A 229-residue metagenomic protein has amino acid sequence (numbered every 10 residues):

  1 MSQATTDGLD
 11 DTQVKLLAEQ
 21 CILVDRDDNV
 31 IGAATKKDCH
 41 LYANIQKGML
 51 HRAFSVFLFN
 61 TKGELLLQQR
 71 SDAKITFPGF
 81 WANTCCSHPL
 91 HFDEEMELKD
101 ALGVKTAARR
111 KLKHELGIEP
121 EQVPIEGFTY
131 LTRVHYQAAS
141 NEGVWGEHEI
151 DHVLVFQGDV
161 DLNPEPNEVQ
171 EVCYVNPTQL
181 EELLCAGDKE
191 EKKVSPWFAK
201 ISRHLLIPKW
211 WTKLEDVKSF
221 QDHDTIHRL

Functional and structural regions predicted by a protein language model:
M1-L23: Alpha-helical and coiled-coil interaction segments, frequently adjacent to or embedded within charge-biased
M1-T5, C85, T129-L229: Nudix hydrolase/Nudix homology domain
D11-Q13, I45-G48, V144-W145: Short Gly/Pro-enriched turn/cap motifs at secondary-structure boundaries
A18-Q20, A53-F54, G103, Q170: Short loop/turn microsegments at loop-to-beta-strand junctions
V24-D25, F59: Hydrophobic alpha-helical segments, especially N-terminal targeting/anchoring helices
K36-F57, E64-H114: Conserved Nudix-box catalytic region and its N-terminal flanking loop in Nudix hydrolases and closely related
P120-T132: A short coil-to-beta-strand element that immediately follows conserved catalytic motifs
